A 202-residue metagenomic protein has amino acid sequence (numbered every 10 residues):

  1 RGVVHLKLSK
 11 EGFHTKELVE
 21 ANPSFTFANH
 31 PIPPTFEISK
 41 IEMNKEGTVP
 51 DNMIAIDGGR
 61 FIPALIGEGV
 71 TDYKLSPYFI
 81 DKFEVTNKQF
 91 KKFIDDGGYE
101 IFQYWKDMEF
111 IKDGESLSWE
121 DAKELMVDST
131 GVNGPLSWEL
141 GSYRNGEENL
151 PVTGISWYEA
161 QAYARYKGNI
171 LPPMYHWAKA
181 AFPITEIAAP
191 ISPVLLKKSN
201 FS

Functional and structural regions predicted by a protein language model:
G2-F25, P33-L125, S129-T130, P135 (+1 more regions): A short glycine-rich, aromatic-capped structural motif
F27, D72-L75, M174, P190-I191: Short, low-complexity, polar/charged sequence segments that are solvent-exposed and flexible
A28-H30, G114, P183-I187: Short secondary-structure transition/capping segments
I56, D121-E124, V132-S202: Functional-site microenvironments in short loops/helix caps that host divalent-cation chemistry
